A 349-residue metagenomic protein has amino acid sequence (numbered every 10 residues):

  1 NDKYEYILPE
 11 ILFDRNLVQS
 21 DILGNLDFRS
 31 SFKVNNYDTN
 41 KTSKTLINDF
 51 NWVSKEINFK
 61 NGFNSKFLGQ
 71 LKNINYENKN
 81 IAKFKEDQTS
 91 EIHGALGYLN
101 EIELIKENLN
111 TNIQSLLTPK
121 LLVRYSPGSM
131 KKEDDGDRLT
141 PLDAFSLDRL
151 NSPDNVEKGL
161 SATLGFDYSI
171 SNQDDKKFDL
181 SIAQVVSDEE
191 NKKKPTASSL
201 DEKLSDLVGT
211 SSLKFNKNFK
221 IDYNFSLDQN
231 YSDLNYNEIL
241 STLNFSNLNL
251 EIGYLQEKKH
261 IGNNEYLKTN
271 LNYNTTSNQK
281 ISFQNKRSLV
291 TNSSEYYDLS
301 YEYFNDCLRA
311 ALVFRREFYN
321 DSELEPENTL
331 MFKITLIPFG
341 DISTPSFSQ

Functional and structural regions predicted by a protein language model:
N1-Q349: Outer-membrane beta-barrel proteins and related beta-barrel translocases across Gram-negative bacteria
